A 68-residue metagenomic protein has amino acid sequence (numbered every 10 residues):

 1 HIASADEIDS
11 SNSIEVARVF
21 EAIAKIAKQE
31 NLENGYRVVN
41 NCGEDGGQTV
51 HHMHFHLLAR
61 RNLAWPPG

Functional and structural regions predicted by a protein language model:
H1-G68: HIT superfamily nucleotide-processing domains
